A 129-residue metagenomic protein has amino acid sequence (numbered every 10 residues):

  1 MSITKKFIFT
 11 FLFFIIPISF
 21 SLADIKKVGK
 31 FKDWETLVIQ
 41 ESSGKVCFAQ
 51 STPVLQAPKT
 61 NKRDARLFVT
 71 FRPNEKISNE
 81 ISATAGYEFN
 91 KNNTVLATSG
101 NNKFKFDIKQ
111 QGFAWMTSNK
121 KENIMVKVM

Functional and structural regions predicted by a protein language model:
M1-F9: Bacterial N-terminal signal peptides that target proteins for export
F9-T10, F14, W34: Intrinsically disordered and other compositionally biased segments
L12-L22: Hydrophobic h-region of N-terminal signal peptides that target proteins for export in Gram-negative bacteria
A23-K127: A generic "folded-domain core" signal
